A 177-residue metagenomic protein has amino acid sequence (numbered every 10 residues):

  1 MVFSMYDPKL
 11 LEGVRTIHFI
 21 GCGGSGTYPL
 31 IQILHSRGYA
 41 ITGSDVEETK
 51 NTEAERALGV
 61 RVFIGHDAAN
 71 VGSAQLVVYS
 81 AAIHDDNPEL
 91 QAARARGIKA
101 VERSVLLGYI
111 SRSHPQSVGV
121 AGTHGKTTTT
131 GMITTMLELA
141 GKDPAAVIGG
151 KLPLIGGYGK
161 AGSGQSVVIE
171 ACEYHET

Functional and structural regions predicted by a protein language model:
M1-L106: N-terminal leader/targeting and accessory segments in enzymes
I33-S36, E53-R56, N70, A81 (+1 more regions): Phosphate-binding loop of NTP-binding sites
